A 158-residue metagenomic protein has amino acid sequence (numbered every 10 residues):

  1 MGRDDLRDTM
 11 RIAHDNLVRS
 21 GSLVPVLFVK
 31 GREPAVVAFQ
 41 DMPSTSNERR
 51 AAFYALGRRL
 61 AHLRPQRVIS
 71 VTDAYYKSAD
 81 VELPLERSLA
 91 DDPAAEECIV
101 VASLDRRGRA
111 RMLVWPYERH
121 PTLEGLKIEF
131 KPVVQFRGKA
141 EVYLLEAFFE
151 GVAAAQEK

Functional and structural regions predicted by a protein language model:
M1-L56: N-terminal domain-onset segments
L6, F53-Y54, R59-K158: Low-complexity intrinsically disordered segments
